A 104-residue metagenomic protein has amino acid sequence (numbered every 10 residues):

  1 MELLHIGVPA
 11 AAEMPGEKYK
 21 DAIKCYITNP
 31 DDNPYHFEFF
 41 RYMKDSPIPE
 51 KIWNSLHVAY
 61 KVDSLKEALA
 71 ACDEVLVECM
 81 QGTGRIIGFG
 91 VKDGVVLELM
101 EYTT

Functional and structural regions predicted by a protein language model:
M1-D32, F37-I48, D73-T104: Vicinal oxygen chelate
E50-M80: Mid-chain, well-packed structural core segment of small domains
